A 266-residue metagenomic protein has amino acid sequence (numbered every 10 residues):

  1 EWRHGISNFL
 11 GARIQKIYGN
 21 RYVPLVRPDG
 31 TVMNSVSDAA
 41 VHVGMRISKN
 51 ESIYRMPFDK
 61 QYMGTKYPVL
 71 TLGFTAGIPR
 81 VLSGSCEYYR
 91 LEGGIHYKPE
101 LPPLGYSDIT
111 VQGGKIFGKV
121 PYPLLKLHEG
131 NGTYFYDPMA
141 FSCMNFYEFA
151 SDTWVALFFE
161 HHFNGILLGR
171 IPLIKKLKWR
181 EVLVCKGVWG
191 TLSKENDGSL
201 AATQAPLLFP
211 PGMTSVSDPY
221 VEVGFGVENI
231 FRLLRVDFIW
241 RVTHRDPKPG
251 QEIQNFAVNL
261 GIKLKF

Functional and structural regions predicted by a protein language model:
E1-F266: Exposed, low-structure sequence patches enriched in small/polar residues
